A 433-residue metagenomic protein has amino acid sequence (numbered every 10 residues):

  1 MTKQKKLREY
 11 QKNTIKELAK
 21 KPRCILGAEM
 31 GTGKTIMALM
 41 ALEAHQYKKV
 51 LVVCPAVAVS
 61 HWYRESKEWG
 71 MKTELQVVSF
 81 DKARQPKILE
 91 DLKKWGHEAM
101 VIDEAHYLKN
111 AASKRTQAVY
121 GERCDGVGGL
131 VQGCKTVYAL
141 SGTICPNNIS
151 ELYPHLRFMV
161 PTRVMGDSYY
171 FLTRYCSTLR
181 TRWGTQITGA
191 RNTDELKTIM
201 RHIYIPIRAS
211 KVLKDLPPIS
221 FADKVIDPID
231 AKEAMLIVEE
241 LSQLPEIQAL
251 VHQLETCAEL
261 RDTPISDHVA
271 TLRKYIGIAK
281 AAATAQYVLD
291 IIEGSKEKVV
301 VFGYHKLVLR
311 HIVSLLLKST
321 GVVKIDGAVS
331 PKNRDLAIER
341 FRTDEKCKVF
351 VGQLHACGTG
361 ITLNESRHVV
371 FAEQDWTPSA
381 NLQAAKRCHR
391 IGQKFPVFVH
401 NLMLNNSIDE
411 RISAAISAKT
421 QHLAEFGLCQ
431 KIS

Functional and structural regions predicted by a protein language model:
M1-G27: Conserved pre-motif I regulatory segment
P22-A41: Walker A/P-loop
T35-M40, Q46-S66, P146-E151, Y304-K306: Conserved Walker A/P-loop ATP-binding site and its immediately adjacent core in helicase/helicase-like ATPase domains
K49, A99, T116-K211, Q393: Conserved P-loop NTPase motor "coupling/switch" region that bridges the ATPase
V57-L75, M159-T162: Conserved helix-turn-beta segment of the N-terminal RecA-like "Helicase ATP-binding" lobe in SF1/SF2 helicases
S210-G321: Conserved helicase/translocase motor-coupling segment
K298-F302, R310, L317-C357: Conserved helicase ATPase core of P-loop NTP-dependent helicases/translocases
W376-S433: A conserved SF2-helicase RecA2
